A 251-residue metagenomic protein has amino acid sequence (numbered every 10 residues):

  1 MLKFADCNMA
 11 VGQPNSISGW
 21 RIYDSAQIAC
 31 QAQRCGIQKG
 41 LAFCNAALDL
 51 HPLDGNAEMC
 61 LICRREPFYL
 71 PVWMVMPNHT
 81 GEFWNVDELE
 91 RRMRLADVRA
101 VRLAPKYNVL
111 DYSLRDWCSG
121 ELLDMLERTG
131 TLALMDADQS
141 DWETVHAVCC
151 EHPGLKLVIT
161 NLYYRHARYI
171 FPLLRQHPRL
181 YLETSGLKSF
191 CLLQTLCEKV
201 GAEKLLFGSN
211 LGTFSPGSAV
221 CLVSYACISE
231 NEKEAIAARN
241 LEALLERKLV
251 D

Functional and structural regions predicted by a protein language model:
M1-G19, C60-M74: Mobile, glycine- and charge-enriched loop segments and immediately flanking short secondary-structure elements within
M1-V11, R21-K39, G217-D251: Mid-to-C-terminal alpha-helical segments outside catalytic/metal-binding sites
F4-M9, G40-A42, L70-V75, R99-L103 (+4 more regions): Hydrophobic faces of well-ordered beta-strands that scaffold small-molecule active sites in alpha/beta enzyme cores
A10-G12, S16, N45-A47, M74-N78 (+5 more regions): Active-site beta-loop-alpha junctions enriched in small/polar residues
S16-Y23, A46-D54, P77-W84, V109-L114 (+2 more regions): Acidic-and-aromatic substrate-binding clefts and catalytic sites of carbohydrate-active enzymes
D24-Q31, G55-I62, E88-R92, C118-L122 (+4 more regions): A general structural detector for well-ordered alpha-helical segments in enzyme core domains, enriched
K39, L53-L132: Active-site gating/metal-coordination segments in enzymes
S113-L206: Catalytic pocket-lining loop regions of alpha/beta-barrel enzymes, especially the amidohydrolase/enolase/GH5 lineages
